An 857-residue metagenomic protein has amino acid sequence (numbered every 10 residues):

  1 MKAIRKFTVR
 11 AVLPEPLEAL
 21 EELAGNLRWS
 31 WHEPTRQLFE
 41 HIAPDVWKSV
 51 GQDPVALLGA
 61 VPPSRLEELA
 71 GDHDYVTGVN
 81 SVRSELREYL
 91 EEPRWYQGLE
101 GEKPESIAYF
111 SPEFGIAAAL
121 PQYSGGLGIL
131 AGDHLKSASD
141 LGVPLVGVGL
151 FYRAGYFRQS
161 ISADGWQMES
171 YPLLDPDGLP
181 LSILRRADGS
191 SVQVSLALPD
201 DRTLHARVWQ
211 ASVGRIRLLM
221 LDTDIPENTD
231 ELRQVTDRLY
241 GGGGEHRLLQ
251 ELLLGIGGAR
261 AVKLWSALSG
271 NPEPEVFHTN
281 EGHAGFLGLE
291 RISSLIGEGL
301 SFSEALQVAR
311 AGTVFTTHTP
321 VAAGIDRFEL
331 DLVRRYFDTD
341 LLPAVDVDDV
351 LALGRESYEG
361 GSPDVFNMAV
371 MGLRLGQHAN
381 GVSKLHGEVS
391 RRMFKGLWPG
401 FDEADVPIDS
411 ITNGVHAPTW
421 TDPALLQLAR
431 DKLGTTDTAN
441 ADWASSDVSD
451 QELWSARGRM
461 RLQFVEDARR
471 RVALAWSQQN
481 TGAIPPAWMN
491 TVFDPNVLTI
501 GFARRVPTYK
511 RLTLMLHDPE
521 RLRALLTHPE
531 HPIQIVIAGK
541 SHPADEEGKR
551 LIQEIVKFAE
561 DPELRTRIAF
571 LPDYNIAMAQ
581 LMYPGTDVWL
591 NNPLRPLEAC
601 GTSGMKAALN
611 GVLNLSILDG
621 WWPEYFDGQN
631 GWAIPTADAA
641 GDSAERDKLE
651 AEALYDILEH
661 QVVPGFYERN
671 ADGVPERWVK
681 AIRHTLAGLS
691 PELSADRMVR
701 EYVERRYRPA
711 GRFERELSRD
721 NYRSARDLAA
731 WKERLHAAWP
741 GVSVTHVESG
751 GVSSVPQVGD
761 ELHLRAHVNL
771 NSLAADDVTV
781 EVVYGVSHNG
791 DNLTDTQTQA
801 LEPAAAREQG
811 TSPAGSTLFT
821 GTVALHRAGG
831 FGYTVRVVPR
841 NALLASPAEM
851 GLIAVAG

Functional and structural regions predicted by a protein language model:
M1-G857: Catalytic cores of carbohydrate-active enzymes across secretory and cytosolic contexts
